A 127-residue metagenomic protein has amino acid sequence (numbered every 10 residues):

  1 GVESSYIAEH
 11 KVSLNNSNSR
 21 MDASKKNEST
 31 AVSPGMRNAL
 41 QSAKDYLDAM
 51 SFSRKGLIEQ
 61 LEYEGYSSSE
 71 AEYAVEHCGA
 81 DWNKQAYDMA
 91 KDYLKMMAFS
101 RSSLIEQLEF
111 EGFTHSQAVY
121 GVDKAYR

Functional and structural regions predicted by a protein language model:
Y6-R127: An alpha-helical, amphipathic repeat domain used for nucleic-acid recognition, typified by the mTERF helical solenoid
